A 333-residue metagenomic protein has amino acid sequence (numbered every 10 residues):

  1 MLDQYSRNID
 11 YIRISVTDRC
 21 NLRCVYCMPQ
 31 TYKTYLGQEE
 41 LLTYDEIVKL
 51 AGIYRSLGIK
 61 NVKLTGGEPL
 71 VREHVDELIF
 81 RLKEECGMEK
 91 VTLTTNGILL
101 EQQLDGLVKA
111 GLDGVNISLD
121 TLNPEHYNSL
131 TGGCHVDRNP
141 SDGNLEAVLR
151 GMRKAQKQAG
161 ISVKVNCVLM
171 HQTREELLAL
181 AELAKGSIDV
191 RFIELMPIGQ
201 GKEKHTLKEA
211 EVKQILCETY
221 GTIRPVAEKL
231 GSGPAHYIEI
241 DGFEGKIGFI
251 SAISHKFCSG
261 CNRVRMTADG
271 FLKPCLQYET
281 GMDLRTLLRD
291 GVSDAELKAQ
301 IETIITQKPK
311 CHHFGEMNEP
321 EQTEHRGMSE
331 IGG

Functional and structural regions predicted by a protein language model:
Y5-Y44: Canonical Radical SAM [4Fe-4S] cluster-binding loop centered on the CxxxCxxC motif and its immediate flanking residues
V16, C20, C24, L64 (+2 more regions): Conserved, mostly hydrophobic/aromatic
L22, P124-E125, K256, M282: Glycine-centered loop/turn positions within well-structured domains that cap or flank conserved ligand/cofactor-binding
R23, C27, R72, E125 (+3 more regions): Residues that scaffold the ATP/ADP-binding catalytic core of kinase and kinase-like folds
Y32-G37, N123-T131, I198-E203, D283-L284: A short acidic, helix-capping loop that chelates divalent metal ions and anchors anionic groups
L41-L64, V71-I193: Radical SAM/AdoMet-radical enzyme domain recognition
P197-H313: Accessory C-terminal segments flanking Radical SAM cores
I305-G333: Short flanking/linker segments adjacent to small metal-binding domains or redox-active Cys/His motifs
